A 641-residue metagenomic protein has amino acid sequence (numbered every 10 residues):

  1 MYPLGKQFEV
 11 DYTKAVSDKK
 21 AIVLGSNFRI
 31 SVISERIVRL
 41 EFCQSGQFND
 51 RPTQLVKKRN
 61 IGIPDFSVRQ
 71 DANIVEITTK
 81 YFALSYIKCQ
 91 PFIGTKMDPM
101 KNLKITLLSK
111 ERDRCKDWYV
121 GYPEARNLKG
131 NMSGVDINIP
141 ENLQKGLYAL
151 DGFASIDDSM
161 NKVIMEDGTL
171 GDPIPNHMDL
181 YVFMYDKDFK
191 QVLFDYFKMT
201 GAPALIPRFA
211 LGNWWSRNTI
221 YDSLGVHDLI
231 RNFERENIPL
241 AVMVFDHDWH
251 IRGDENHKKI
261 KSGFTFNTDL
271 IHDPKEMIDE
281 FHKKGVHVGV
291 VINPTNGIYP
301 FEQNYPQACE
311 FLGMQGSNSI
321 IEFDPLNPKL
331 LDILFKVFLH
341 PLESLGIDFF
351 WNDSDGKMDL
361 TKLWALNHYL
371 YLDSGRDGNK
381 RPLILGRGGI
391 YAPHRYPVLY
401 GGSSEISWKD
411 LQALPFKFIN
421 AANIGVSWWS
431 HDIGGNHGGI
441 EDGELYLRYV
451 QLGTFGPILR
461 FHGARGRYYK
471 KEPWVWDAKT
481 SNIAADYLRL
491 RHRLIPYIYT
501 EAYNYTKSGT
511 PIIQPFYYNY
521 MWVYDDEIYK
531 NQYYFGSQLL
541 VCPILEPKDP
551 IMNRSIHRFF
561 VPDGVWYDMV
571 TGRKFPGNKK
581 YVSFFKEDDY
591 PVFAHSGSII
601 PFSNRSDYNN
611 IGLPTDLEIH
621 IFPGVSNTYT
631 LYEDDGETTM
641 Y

Functional and structural regions predicted by a protein language model:
Y2-P3, F8, I33-A72: A low-complexity, Ser/Thr/Gly/Pro-enriched, surface-exposed linker/loop concept that marks segments flanking
Y2-S17, D526-Y529: Short, Gly/Pro- and small/polar-rich lid/capping loops
E9-R39: N-terminal-proximal low-complexity accessory segments that begin disordered and transition into the first
D50-D65, L312-M314, Y567-E587: Solvent-exposed beta-strand/loop surfaces of large extracellular or lumenal domains
G62-A210, R217-N218, S223, I230-R235 (+2 more regions): Catalytic and substrate-binding clefts that recognize carbohydrates or anionic sugar/phosphate headgroups
D98, K110, R114, P239-A484 (+2 more regions): Aromatic- and carboxylate-enriched substrate-binding clefts and catalytic-loop regions of carbohydrate-active enzymes
G146, F233, F281, Y449 (+1 more regions): Conserved, mostly hydrophobic/aromatic
P393, V398, A421-H431, G438-Y641: Catalytic core of carbohydrate-active enzymes
